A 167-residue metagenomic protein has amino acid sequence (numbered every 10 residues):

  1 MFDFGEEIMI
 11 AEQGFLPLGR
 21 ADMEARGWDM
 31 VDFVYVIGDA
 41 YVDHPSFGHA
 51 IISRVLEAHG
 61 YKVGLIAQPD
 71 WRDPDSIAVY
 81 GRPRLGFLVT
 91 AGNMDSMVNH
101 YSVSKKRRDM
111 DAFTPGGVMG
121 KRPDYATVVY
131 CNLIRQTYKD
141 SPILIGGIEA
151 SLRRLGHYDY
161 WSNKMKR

Functional and structural regions predicted by a protein language model:
M1-G27: Short N-terminal or domain-adjacent regulatory/targeting segments
G19-W28, S76-V79, R135: Short boundary motifs at domain starts and secondary-structure transition points
D32-V34: Conserved beta-strand elements of the Class I
A40, G48, S53, A67-R167: Glycine-rich beta-alpha loop elements in corrinoid/cobalamin-binding modules across cobalamin-dependent enzymes
I51-V63: Short helix-loop-beta junction
